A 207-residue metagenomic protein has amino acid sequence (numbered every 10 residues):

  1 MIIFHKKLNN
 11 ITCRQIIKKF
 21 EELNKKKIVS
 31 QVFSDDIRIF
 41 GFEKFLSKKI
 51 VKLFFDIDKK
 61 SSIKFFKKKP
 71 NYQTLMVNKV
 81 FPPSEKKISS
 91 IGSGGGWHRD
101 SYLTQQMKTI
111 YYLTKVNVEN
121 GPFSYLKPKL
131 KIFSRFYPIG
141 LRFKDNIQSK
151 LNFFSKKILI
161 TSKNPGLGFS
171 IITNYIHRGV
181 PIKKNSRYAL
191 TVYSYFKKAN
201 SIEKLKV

Functional and structural regions predicted by a protein language model:
I3-G95: Non-heme Fe(II)-dependent double-stranded beta-helix
I17, I28, G168-S170, Y175-V207: Non-heme Fe(II)/2-oxoglutarate
L46-K52, F153-L159, G179: Active-site rim elements
K79, Y111-K115, K127: Short, structured patches in soluble enzyme cores that scaffold and shape functional sites
S93-S101, S124, T161, V180-I182: Short histidine-centered beta-strand/loop micro-motifs that create catalytic or ligand/metal-coordination sites
G94, T104-I110, N120, I158-I160 (+2 more regions): Extracellular structured ligand-interaction cores
H98, Y102-V118, K163, Y193-F196: Short, conserved beta-strand element in jelly-roll/cupin
V118-I176, A199: Double-stranded beta-helix
